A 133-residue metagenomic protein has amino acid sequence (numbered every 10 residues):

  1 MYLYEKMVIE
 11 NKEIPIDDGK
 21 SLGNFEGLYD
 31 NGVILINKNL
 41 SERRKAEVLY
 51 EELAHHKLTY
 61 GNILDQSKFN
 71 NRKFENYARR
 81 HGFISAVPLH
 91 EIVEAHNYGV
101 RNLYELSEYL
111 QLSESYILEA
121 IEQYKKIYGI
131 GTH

Functional and structural regions predicted by a protein language model:
M1-H133: Active-site hotspot residues in diverse enzymes, especially metal/ion-binding acidic/histidine motifs
